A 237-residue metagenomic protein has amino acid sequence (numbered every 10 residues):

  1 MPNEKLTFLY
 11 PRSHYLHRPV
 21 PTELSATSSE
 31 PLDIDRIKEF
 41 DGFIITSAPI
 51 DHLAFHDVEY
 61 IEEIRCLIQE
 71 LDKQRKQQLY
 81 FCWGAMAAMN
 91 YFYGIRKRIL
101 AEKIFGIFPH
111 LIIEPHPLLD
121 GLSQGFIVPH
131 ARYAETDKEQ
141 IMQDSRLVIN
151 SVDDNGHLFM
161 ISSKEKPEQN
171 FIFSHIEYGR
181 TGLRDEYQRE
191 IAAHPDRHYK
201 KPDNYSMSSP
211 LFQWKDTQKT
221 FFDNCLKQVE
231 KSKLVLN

Functional and structural regions predicted by a protein language model:
M1-S13, S29, E39, L67 (+2 more regions): Amide-donor transfer/coupling interface in amidating biosynthetic enzymes
L16-H17, D51-A54, A87-N90, D137-E139 (+1 more regions): Short catalytic/ligand-binding loop motif for oxyanion handling, primarily in non-cytosolic enzymes, centered on
L16-L24, I99, I112: His/Asp/Glu-rich metal-coordinating catalytic cores of metallo-dependent phosphodiesterases/hydrolases acting on
V20-E39: Glycine-rich, highly charged phosphate/nucleotide-binding loops
P21-E23, E59, R65, L100 (+2 more regions): A generic membrane alpha-helix/interface feature
T22, D57-Y60, Y93-R96, D144 (+1 more regions): Short, glycine/charged-enriched secondary-structure capping and boundary segments
I45-I113: Cysteine-nucleophile active-site neighborhood
